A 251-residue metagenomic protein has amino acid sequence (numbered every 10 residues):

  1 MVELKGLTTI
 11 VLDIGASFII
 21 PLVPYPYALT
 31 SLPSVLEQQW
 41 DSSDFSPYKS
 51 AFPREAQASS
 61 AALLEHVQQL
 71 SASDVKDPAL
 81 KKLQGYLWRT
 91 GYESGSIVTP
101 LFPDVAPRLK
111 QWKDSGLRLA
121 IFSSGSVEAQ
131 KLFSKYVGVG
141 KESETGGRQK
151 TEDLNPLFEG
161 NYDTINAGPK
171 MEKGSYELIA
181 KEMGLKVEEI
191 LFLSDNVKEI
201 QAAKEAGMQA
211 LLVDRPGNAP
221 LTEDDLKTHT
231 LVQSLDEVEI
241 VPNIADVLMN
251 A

Functional and structural regions predicted by a protein language model:
M1-G6, P156-A251: Asp-based, Mg2+/Mn2+-dependent phosphohydrolase catalytic module
E3-P24: Asp-based phosphoryl-transfer active-site loop
I14, F122-S126, D195: Short, well-ordered beta-to-alpha junction loops that form the rim of enzyme active sites and present histidine/acidic
I19-P21, E128-L132, Q201, A219-L221: Short catalytic/ligand-binding loop motif for oxyanion handling, primarily in non-cytosolic enzymes, centered on
L22-S73, L83: Conserved phosphoryl-transfer catalytic core
S59-P103: Metal-dependent phosphoesterase signature
G95-P100, D104-V139: Substrate-recognition element of Asp-dependent hydrolases with the DxDx(T/V) motif
A120-M183: Extended hydrophobic/aromatic segments used for targeting, binding, or gating
